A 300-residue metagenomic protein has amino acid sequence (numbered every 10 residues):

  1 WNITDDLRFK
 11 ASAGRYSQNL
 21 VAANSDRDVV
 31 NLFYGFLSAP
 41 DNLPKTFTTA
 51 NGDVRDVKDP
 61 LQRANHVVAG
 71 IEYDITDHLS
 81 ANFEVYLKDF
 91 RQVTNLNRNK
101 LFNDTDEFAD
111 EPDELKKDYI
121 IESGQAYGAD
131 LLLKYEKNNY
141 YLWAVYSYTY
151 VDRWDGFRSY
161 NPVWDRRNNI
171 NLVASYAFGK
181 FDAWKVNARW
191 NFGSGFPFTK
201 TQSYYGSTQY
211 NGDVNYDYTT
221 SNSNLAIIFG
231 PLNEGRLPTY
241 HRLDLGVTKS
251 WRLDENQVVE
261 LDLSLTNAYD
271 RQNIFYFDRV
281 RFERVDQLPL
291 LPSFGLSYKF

Functional and structural regions predicted by a protein language model:
W1-N2, R15, Y73, L87 (+6 more regions): Residue-level signature of outer-membrane beta-barrel architecture
N2, R8, N24, F36 (+1 more regions): Membrane-embedded beta-barrel scaffold of Gram-negative outer-membrane proteins
D6-F9, H78-A81, N139-W143, F181-V186 (+2 more regions): Repeated loop/turn-to-beta-strand initiation elements of outer-membrane beta-barrel proteins
A11-R15, N24, F83-L87, A144-Y148 (+2 more regions): Transmembrane beta-barrel strands of outer-membrane/channel proteins
A22-D28, G35-A39, T94-K100, E107-F108 (+4 more regions): Outer-membrane beta-barrel translocator domains and adjoining extracellular loop/strand segments of Gram-negative
R63-V67, S123-Y127, W164-I170, T239-L243 (+2 more regions): Residues that define the transmembrane beta-barrel architecture of outer-membrane proteins
Y86-D89, L101, D106-P197: Gram-negative outer-membrane beta-barrel transporters
N191-N224, R236-D244, T248-F300: C-terminal beta-signal and adjacent terminal beta-strands/loops of Gram-negative outer-membrane beta-barrel proteins
